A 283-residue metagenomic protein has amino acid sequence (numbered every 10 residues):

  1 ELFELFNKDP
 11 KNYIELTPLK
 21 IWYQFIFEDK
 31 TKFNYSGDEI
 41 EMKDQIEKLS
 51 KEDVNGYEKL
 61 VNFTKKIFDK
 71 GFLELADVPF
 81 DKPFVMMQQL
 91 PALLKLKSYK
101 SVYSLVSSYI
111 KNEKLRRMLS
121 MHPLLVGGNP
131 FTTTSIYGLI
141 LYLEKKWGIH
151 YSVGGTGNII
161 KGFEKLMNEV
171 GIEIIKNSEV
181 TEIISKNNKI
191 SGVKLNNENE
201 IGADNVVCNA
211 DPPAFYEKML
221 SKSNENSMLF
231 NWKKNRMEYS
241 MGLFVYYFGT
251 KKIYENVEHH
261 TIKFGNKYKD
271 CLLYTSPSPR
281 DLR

Functional and structural regions predicted by a protein language model:
E1-P18: N-terminal FAD cofactor-binding segment of flavoenzymes
E28-T133: Rossmann-like flavin
V126-K146: Active-site-adjacent "gating/activation" loops or surface patches in catalytic cores
Y142-E182: Helical element adjacent to the flavin cofactor pocket in flavoenzyme catalytic cores
V153-K161, E169, I183, G202-N205 (+1 more regions): Glycine-rich loop(s) and the adjacent beta-strand/alpha-helix scaffold that form part
E182-E200: Conserved beta-strand-loop-beta-strand element in the redox core of flavoprotein oxidoreductases
P212, K251-L272: Rossmann-like dinucleotide-binding core of oxidoreductases
Y274-R283: Single conserved hydrophobic/aromatic residue that forms the stacking wall/gate of nucleotide- or nucleobase-binding
